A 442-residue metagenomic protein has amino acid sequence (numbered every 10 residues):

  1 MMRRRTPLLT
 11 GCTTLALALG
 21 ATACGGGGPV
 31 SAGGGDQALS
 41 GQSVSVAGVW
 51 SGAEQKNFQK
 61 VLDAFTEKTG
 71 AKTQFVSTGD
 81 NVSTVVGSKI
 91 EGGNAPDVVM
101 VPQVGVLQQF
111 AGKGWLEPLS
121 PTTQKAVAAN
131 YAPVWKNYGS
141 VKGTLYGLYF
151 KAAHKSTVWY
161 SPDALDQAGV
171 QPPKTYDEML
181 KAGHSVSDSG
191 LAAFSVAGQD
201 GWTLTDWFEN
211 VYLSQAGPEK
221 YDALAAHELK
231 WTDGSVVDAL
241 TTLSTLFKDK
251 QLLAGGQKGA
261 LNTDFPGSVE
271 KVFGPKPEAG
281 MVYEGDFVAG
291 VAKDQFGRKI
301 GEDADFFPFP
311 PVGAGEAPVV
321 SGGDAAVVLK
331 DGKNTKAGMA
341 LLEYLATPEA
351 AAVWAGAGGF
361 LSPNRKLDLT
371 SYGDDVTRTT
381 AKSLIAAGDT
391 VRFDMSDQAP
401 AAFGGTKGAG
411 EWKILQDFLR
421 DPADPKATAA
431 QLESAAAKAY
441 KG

Functional and structural regions predicted by a protein language model:
M2-A21, G25-Q108, K125, V353 (+1 more regions): Conserved N-terminal structural module of periplasmic/extracytoplasmic solute-binding proteins
S77-V85, V104-G105, Y176-K181, Q257-K271 (+1 more regions): Short helix-initiation/N-cap motifs at beta->coil->alpha
V104-S156: Hinge/lid segment of periplasmic solute-binding proteins
S120-Y131, G198, Q215-D238, D294-K299 (+4 more regions): Short, solvent-exposed loop/beta-turn-alpha elements that line the ligand-binding surface or hinge of extracytoplasmic
Y146-F150, L180-D238: Extracytoplasmic/periplasmic solute-binding protein
P218-Q295: Extracytoplasmic ligand-binding clamshell segments of periplasmic binding protein
D294-F360: Extracytoplasmic/periplasmic substrate-recognition and gating elements
F360-K366, A381-Y440: C-terminal capping/gating helix-and-loop segments adjacent to ligand/active sites or protein-protein/ligand interfaces
